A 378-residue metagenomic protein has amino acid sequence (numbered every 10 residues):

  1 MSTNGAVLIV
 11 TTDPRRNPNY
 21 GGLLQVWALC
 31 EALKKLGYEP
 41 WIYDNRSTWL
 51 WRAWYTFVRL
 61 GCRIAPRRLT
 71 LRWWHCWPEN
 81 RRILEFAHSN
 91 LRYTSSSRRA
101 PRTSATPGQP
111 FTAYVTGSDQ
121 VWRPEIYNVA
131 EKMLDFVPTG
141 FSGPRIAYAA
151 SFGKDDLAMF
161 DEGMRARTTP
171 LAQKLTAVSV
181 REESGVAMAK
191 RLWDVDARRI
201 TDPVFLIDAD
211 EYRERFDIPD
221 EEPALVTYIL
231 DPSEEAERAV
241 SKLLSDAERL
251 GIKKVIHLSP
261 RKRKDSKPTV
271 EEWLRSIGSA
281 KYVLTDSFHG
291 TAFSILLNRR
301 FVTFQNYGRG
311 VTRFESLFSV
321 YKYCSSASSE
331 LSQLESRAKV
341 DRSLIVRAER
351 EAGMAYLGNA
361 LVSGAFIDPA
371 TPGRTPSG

Functional and structural regions predicted by a protein language model:
M1-G378: Active-site anion-handling motifs in enzyme catalytic cores
